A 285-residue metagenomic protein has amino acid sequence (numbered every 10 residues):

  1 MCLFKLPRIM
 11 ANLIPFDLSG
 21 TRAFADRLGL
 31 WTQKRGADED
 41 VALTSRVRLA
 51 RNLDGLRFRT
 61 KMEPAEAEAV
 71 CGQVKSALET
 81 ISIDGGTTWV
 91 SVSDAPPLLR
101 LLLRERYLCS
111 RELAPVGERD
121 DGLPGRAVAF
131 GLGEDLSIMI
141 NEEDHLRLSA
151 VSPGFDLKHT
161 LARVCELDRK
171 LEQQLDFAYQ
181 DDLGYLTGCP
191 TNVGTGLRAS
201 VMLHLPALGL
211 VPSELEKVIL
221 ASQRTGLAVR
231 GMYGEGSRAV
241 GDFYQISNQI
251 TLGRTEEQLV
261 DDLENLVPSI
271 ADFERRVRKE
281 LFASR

Functional and structural regions predicted by a protein language model:
C2-D182, L197, G209-R285: Long, Pro/Ser/Thr-rich low-complexity/intrinsically disordered regulatory tracts in eukaryotic proteins
G184-V201: Conserved phosphate/anionic-ligand binding catalytic regions in large, soluble enzymes, centered on
H204-A207: Structural signature of FAD isoalloxazine-binding scaffolds in flavoprotein oxidoreductases
